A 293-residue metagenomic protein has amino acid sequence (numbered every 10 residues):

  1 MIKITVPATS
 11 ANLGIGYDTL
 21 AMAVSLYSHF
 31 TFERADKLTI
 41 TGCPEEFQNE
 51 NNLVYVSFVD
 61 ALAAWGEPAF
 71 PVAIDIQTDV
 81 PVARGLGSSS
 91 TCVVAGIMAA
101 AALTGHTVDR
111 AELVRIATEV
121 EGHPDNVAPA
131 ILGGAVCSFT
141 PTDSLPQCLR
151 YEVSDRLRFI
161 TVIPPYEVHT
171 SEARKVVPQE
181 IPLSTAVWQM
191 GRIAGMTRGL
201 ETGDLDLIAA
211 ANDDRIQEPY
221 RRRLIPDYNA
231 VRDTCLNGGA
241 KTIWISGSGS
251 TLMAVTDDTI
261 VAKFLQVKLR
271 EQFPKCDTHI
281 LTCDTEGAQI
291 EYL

Functional and structural regions predicted by a protein language model:
M1-R84, M98, H106-V108, D284-E286 (+1 more regions): ATP-binding N-lobe of GHMP and related small-molecule kinases
N12-L13, A21-V24, G66-E67, V120-E121 (+5 more regions): Solvent-exposed alpha-helices and their adjacent loops that cap or buttress functional pockets in soluble metabolic
L26, L86-R110, I131-V136: DPxDG-like acidic metal-binding loop motif
E33, A130-L132, V136-P141, M253-D257 (+1 more regions): Short beta-strand-to-turn element immediately C-terminal to the catalytic PLP-Schiff-base lysine in fold type I
A35, A63-A73, A100-I116, D143-Q147 (+1 more regions): Phosphate-handling active-site elements
V108-L157, I243-I245, G249: Alpha/beta catalytic cores of group-transfer enzymes, especially the acyltransferase/condensing modules of polyketide
V136, T140-L149, E167-G199, I208: Anionic-ligand binding region
L200-L293: Glycine-rich, charge-dense phosphate/pyrophosphate-binding loop(s) and the adjacent flexible "lid"/catalytic subdomain
